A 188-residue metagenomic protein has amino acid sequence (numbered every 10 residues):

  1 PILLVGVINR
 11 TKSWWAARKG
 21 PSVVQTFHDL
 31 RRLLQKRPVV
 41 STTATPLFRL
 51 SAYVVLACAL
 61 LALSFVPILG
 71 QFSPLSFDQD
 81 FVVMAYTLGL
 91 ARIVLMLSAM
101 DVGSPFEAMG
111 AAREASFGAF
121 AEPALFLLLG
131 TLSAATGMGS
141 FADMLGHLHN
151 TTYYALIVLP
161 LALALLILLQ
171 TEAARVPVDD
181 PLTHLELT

Functional and structural regions predicted by a protein language model:
P1-T188: Alpha-helical transmembrane segments of multi-pass membrane proteins predominantly involved in bioenergetics
